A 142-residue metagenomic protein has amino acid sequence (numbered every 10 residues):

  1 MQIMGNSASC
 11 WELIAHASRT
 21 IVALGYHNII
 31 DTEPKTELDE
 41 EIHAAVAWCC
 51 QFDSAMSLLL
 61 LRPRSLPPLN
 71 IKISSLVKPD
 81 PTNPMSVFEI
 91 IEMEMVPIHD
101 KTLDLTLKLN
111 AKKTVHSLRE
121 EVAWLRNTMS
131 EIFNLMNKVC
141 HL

Functional and structural regions predicted by a protein language model:
M4-T20: Classical protein tyrosine phosphatase
N6, A23-L142: C-terminal transactivation domains of fungal Zn(2)-Cys(6)
